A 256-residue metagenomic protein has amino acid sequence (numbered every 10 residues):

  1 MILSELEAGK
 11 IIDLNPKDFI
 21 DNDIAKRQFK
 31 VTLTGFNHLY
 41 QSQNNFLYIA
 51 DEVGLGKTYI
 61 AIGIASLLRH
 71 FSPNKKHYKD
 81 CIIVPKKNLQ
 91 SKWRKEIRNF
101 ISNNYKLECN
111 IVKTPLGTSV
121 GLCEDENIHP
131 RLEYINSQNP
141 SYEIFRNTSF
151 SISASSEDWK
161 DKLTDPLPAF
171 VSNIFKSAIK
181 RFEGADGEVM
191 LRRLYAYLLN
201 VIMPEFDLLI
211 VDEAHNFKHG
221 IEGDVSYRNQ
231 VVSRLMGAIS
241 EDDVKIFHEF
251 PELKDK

Functional and structural regions predicted by a protein language model:
M1-A25, L132-M190, L208, E213-G223: Conserved P-loop NTPase mechanochemical-coupling segment
E5-A50, Y59: Conserved pre-motif I regulatory segment
Q43-I49, H77-K79, D255: Pre-Walker A (Motif I) flank of P-loop NTPase domains
Y48-I49, I82-I83, I144-F145, I210-V211 (+1 more regions): A structural signal for short, well-ordered beta-strand segments and their strand-loop junctions that often border
L55: ATP-binding Walker
T58-G63, N74-N127, I144-D158: Conserved Walker A/P-loop ATP-binding site and its immediately adjacent core in helicase/helicase-like ATPase domains
Y59-S72, K76-H77, K87-I101, T164-K256: Signature of the SF2 helicase/ATPase Hel1-core->accessory helical subdomain module
L122-N136, F247: Intrinsically disordered, low-complexity boundary segments flanking structured domains
